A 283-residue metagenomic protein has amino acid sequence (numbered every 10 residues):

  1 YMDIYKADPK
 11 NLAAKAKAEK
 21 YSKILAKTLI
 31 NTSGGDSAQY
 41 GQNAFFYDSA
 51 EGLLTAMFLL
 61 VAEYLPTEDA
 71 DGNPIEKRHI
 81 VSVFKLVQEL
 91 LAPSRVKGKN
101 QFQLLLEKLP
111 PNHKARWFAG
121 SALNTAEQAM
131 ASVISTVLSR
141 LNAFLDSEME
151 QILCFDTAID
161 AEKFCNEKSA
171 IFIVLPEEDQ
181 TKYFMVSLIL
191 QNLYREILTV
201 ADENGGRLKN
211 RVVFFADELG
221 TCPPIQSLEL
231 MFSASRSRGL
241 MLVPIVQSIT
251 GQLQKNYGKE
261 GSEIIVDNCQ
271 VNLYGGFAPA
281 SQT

Functional and structural regions predicted by a protein language model:
Y1-L240, Y257, D267: P-loop NTPase motor domains
F232-T283: Conserved ATP-driven motor cores of ASCE-family P-loop NTPases powering translocation/secretion/packaging/pilus
